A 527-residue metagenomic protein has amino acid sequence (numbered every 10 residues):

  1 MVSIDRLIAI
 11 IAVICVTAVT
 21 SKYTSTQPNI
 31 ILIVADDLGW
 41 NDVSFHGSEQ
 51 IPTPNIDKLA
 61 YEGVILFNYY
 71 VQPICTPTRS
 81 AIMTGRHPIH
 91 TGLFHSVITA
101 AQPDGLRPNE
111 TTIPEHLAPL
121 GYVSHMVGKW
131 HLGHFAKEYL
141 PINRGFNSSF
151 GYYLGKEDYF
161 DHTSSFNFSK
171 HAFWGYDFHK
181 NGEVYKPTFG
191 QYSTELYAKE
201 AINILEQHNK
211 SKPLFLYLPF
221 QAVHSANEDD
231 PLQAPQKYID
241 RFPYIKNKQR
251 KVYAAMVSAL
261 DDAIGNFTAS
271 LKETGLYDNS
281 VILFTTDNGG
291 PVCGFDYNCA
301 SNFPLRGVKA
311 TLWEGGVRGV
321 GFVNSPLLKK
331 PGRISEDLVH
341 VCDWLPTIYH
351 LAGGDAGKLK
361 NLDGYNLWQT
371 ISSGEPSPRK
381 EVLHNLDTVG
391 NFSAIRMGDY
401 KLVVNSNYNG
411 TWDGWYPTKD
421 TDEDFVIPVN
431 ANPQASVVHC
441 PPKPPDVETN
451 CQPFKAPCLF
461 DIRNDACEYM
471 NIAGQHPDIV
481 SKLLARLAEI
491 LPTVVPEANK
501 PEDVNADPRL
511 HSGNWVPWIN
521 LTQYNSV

Functional and structural regions predicted by a protein language model:
V2, I11-T26: N-terminal signal peptide
K22-P28, A35, G39-W40, I65 (+5 more regions): Long, internal low-complexity/basic segments
L32-I33, W40-H125, F135-A136, P141-S148 (+6 more regions): Active-site segment of extracytoplasmic enzymes that catalyze sulfate/phosphate-ester chemistry
H46-E49, I65-R86, M126-K137, Y153-G155 (+5 more regions): Short, solvent-exposed turn/loop segments enriched in Gly/Ser/Thr/Pro and often Arg
S48-T53, Y70-I74, A100-T111, K186-Y197 (+6 more regions): A short beta-strand-to-alpha-helix junction
I51, K137-G145, S225-K237, A269-L328 (+3 more regions): Histidine-centered active-site microenvironments of extracellular/periplasmic hydrolases and transferases
L93-H95, A100-P103, R107-Y122, L132-L214 (+5 more regions): Formylglycine-dependent
N147-S148, Y153-F160, P291-F303, K309-L312 (+3 more regions): C-terminal cap/loop subdomain of S1 sulfatases and analogous C-terminal strand-loop tails that border
